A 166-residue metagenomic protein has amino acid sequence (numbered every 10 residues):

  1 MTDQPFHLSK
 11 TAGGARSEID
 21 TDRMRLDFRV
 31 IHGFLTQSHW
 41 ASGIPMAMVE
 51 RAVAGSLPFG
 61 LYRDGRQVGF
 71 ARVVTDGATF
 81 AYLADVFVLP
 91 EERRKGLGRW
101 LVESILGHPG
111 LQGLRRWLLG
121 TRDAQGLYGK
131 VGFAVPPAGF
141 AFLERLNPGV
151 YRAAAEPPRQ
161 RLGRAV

Functional and structural regions predicted by a protein language model:
T2-I44, G139, A154-V166: Short amphipathic alpha-helix that is part of the acyltransferase structural core
G14-R23, D27, E103-W117: Short, flexible, glycine-rich and Lys/Arg-enriched loop motifs at helix boundaries that contact anionic partners
L26, A78, D123-G126: Short alpha-helical
A47-F87: A conserved beta-strand-loop-helix scaffold within acyl/acetyltransferase catalytic domains
E92-L101: Conserved acetyl-CoA pyrophosphate-binding loop and the N-cap/start of the following alpha-helix in GNAT-like
R99, L111-P148: Conserved active-site alpha-helix within GNAT-family acetyltransferase domains
